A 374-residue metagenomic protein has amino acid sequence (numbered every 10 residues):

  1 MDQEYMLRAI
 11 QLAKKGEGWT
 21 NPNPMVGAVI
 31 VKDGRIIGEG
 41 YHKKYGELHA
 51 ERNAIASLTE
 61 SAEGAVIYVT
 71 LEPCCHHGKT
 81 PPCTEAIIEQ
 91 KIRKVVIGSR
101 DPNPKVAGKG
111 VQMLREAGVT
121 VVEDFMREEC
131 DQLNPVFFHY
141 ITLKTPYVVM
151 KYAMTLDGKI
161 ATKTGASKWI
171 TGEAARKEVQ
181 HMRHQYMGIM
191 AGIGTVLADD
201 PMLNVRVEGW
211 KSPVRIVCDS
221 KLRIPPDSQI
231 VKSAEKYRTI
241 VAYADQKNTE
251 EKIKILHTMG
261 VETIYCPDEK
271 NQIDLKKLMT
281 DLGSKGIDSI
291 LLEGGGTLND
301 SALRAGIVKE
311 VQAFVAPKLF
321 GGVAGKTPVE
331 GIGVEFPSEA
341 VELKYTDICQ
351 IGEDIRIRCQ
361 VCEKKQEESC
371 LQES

Functional and structural regions predicted by a protein language model:
D2-G16, N21-N23, A62, K79 (+2 more regions): Enzymes that bind and transform nitrogen-containing heteroaromatic metabolites
L7, Q11-K14, G38, H49-R52 (+4 more regions): A broad detector of short, well-ordered amphipathic alpha-helices that serve as recognition/interaction surfaces
A9-A13, A28, D33-G40, E129-T142 (+1 more regions): A short, flexible N-terminal coil/short beta segment enriched in small residues
G18-T20, V111, F125-A153: Proteins enriched for Cys/Gly/acidic motifs involved in redox and nucleic-acid/cofactor modification
V26-G34, Y152-A153, I357: Short beta-strand scaffold segments in enzyme catalytic cores
I30-E129, V214, I240, D245-K247 (+1 more regions): Zn2+-dependent cytidine deaminase-like catalytic core
P104-K105, D131, N299, G321: Generic structural signal for helix capping and beta-alpha/helix-loop junctions
